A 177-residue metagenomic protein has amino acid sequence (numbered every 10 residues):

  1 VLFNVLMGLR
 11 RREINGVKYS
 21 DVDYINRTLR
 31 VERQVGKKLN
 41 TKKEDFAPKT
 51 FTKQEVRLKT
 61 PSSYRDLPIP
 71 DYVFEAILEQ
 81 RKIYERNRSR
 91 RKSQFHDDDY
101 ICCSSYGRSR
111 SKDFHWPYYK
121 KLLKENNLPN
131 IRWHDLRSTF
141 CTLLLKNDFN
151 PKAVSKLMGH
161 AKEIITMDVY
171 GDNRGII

Functional and structural regions predicted by a protein language model:
V1-N15, T28-L29, T142-K146: Short pre-functional
M7, L67, I83-S109, D113-H160: Short, basic (Lys/Arg/His-rich) helix/loop patches that form interaction surfaces in the mid-to-C-terminal regions
N15, T142, S155, T166-M167 (+1 more regions): Key DNA-contacting residues within the recognition helix of helix-turn-helix
G16-K82, R86: Conserved tyrosine-mediated DNA breakage-rejoining catalytic core shared by Y-recombinases
V17-S20, P117, T139, D168: Structural detector for helix-capping/boundary residues
V22, V35, M158-I177: Catalytic-site neighborhood detector that most strongly recognizes the C-terminal catalytic loop/helix of tyrosine
E32, P70, C103-S105, G171: Residue-level detector of conserved, well-ordered beta-strand and adjacent loop positions that form binding/recognition
